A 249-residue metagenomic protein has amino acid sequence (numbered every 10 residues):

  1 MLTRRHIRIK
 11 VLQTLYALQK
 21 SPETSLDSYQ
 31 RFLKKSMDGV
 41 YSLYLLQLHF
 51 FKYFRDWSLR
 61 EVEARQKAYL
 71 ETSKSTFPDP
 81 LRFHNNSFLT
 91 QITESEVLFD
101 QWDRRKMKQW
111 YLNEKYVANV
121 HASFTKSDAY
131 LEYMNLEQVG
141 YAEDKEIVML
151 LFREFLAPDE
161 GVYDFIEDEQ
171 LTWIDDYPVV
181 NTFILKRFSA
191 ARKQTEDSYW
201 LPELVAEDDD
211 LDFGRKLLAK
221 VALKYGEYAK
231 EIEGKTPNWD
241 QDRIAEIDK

Functional and structural regions predicted by a protein language model:
M1-K249: Class I Rossmann-like S-adenosyl-L-methionine
